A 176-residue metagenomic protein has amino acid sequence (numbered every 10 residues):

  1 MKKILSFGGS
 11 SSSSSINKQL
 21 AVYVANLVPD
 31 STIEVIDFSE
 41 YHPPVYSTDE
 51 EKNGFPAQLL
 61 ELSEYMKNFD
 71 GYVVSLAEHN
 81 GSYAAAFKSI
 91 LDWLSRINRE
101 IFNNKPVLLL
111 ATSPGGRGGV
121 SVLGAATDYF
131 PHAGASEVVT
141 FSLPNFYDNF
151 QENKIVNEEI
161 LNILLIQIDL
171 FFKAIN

Functional and structural regions predicted by a protein language model:
M1-D92, R96-I97, K154-K173: N-terminal beta1-alpha1-beta2 submodule of the flavodoxin-like/Rossmannoid cofactor-binding fold
G8, A111, Y147: Short, histidine-centered active-site or binding-site loop motifs used for metal coordination, general acid-base
E34-P44, H132-E152: Mobile beta-alpha loop/short-helix "lid" or hinge segments that flank ligand
D92-R99, D128-H132: Short, intrinsically disordered, mixed-charge
F102-N104, E152-V156: Glycine-rich NAD(P)-binding loop of Rossmann-like domains
N103-P144: Short, glycine-/small-residue-rich phosphate/pyrophosphate-handling segment
